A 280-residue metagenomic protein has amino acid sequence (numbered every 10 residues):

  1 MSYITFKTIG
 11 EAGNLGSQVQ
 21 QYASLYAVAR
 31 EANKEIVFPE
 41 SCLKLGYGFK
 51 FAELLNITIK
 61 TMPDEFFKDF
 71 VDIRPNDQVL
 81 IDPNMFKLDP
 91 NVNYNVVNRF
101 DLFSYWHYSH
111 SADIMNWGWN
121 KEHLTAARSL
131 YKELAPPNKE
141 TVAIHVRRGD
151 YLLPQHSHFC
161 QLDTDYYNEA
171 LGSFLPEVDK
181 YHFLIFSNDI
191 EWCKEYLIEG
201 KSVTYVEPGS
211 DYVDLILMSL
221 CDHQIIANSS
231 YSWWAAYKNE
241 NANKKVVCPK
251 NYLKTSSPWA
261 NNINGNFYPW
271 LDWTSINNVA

Functional and structural regions predicted by a protein language model:
M1-A12: Nucleotide-activated donor-dependent transferases that construct or modify glycoconjugates
T5-K7, E35-E40, A143-H145, L184-F186 (+2 more regions): A structural signal for short, well-ordered beta-strand segments and their strand-loop junctions that often border
G10-Q20: A short, glycine/small-residue-rich beta-strand->loop->alpha-helix junction that serves as a flexible
E11-G13, S41-G46, F100-F103, R147-L152 (+5 more regions): Short, solvent-exposed loop/turn segments at secondary-structure junctions
L15, G172-N264: Donor-binding and catalytic core of enzymes assembling or modifying cell-surface/extracellular glycoconjugates
Q18-R30, Y167-L171: Histidine-anchored nucleotide/phosphate-binding helix
S41-V178, P269-D272, V279-A280: Secretory-pathway luminal glycosyltransferase catalytic domains
